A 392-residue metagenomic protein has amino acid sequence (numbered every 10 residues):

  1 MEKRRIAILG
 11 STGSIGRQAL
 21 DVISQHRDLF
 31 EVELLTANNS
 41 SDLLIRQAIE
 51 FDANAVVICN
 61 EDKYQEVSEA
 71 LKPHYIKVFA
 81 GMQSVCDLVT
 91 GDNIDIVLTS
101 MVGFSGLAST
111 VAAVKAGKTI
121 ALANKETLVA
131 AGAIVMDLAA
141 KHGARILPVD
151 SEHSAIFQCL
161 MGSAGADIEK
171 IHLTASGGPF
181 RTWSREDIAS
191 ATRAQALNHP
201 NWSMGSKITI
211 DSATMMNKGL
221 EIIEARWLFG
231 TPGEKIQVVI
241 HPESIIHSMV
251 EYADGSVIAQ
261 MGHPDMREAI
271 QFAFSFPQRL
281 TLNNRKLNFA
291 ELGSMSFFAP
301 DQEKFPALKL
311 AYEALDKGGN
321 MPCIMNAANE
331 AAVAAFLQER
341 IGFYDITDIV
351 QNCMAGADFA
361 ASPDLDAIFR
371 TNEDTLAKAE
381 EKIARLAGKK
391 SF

Functional and structural regions predicted by a protein language model:
M1-F392: Catalytic, metal-anchored helix/loop core of enzyme active sites in primary metabolism
